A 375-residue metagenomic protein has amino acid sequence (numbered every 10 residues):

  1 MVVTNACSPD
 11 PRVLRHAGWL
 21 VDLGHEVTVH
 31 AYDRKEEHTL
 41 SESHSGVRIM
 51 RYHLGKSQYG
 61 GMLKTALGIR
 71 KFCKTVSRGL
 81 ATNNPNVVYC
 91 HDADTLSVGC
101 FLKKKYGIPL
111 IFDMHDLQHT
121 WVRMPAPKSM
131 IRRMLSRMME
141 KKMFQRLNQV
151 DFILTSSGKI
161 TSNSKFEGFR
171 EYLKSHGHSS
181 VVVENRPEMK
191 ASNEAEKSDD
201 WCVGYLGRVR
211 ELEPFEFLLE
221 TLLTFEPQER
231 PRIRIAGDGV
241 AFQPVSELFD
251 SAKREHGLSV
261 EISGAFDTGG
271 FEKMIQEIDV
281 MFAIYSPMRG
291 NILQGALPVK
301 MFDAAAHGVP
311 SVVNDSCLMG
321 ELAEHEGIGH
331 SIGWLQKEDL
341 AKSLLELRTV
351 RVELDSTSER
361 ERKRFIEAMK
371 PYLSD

Functional and structural regions predicted by a protein language model:
M1-E37, F152, E171-G177, E184 (+2 more regions): N-terminal subdomain of nucleotide-sugar transferases
P11, E213, D267-Q276, M281-F302 (+1 more regions): Nucleotide-sugar-dependent
K74-A81, S97, F101-K105, Q118-H119 (+1 more regions): Membrane-proximal helix-turn-helix segments that form the acceptor-binding/catalytic region of lipid-linked
R137-S180, M189, E321: A short, active-site helix/loop in glycosyltransferases that binds the activated sugar's phosphate group
L154, P187-M189, E194-L223, R234: Conserved donor-binding/catalytic core segment of Leloir-type glycosyltransferases
K190, L335-A341, L345-D375: A charged, aromatic-enriched C-terminal amphipathic alpha-helix characteristic of glycosyltransferases across folds
L206, R232-V245, G264: Glycosyltransferase donor-sugar binding loop
V245-I275, V280: Nucleotide-activated donor-binding/catalytic signature segment of Leloir-type glycosyltransferases, i.e., the conserved
